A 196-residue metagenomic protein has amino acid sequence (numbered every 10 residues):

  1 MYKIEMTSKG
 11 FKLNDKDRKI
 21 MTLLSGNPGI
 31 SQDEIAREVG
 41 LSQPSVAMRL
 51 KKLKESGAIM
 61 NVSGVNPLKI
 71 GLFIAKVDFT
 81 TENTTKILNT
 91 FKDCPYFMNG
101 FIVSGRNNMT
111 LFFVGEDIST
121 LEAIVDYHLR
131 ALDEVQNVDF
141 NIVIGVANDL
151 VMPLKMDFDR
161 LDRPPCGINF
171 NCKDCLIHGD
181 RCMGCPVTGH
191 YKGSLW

Functional and structural regions predicted by a protein language model:
M1-W196: A compositional/biophysical signature of low hydrophobicity enriched in polar/charged and small residues
